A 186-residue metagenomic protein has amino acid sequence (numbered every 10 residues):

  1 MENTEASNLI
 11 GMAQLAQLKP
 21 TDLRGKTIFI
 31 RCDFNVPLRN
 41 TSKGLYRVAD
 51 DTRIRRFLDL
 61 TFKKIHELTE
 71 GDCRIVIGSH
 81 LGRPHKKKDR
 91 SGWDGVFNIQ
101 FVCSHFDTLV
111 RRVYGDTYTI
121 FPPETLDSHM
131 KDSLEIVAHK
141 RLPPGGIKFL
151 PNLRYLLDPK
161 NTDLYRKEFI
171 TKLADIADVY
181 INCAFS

Functional and structural regions predicted by a protein language model:
M1-S186: Active-site loop-to-helix "anion-binding N-cap" substructures in soluble metabolic enzymes
